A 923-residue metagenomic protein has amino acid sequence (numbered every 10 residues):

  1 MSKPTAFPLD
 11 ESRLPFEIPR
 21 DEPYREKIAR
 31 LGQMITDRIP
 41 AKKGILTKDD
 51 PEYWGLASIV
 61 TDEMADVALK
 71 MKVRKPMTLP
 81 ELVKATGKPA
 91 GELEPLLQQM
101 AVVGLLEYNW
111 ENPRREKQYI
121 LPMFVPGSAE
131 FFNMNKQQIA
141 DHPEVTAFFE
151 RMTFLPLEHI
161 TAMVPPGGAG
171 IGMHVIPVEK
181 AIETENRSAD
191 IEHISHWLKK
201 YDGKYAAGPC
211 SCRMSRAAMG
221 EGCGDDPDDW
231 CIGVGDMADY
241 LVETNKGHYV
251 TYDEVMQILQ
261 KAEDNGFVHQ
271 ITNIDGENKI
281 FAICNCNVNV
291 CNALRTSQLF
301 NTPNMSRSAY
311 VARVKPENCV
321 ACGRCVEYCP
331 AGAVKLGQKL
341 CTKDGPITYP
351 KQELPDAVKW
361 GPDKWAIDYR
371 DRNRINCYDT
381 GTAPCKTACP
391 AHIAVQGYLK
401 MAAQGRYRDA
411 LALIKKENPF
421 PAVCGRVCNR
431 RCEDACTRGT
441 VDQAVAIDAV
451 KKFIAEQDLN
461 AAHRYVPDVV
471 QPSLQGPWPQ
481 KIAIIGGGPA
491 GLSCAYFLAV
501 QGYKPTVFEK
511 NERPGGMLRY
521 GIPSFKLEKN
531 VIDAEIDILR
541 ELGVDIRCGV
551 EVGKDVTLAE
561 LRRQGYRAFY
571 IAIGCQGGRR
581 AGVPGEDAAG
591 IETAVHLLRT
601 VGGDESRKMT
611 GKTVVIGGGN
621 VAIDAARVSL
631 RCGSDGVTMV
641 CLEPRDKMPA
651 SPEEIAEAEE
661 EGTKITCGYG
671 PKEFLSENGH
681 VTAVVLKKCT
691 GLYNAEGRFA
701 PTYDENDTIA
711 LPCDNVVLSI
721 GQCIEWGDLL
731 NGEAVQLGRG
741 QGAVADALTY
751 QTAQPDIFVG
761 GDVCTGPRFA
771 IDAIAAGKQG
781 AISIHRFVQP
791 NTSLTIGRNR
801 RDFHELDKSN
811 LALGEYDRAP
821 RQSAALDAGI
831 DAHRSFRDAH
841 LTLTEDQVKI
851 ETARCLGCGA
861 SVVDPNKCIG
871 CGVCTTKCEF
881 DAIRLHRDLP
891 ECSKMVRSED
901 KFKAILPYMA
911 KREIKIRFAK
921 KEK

Functional and structural regions predicted by a protein language model:
S58, K88, Y119, Q270-I283 (+14 more regions): Ferredoxin-like iron-sulfur electron-transfer modules
A101-N112, V334-K335, I883: A short, conserved structural fragment
R115-F154: Short, amphipathic alpha-helical interaction segments positioned at domain boundaries
A331-P384, L399, V445-I447, K451-K481 (+10 more regions): Flanking helices and flexible, charged tails adjoining ferredoxin-like Fe-S electron-transfer domains in multi-subunit
I393-Q396, A402-A403, A444-D448, I484-V552 (+4 more regions): Beta1-alpha1 glycine-rich phosphate/pyrophosphate-binding loop at the start of Rossmann-like nucleotide-binding domains
I454-Q475, A534-K554, G578-C632, L737-A753: Glycine-rich dinucleotide-binding loop and its adjacent helix/turn
D587-T610, N694-P767: FAD-site-proximal beta/loop scaffold in flavoenzymes
V763-V788: A conserved FAD-binding loop/helix module that cradles the flavin
